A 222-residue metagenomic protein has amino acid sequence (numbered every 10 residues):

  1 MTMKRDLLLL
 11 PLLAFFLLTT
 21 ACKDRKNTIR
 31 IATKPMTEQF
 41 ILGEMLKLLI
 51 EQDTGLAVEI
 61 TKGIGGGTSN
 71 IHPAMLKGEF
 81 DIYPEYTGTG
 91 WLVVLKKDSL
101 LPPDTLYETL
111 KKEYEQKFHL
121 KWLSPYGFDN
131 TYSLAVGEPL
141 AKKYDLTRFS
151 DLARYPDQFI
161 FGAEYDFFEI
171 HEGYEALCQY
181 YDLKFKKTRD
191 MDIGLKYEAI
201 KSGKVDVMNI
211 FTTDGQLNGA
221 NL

Functional and structural regions predicted by a protein language model:
L18-A21: C-terminal motif of bacterial Sec signal peptides marking the signal peptidase cleavage site
K26-E38, L56-G63, D157-A163: Short, well-ordered beta-strand elements
L46-G55, F149-R189: Ligand-binding cleft/hinge of the Venus flytrap
L49, S69-F80, K97, E175-Y180 (+2 more regions): Short helices/loops that flank or line small-molecule/ion binding pockets
A57-P73, Y165, K186-E198: Short helix-initiation/N-cap motifs at beta->coil->alpha
I64-T68, G78-W91, L106-Y107, G137 (+2 more regions): Beta->alpha turn/N-cap motifs
T87-D98, L106-K112, E198-L222: A ligand-binding cleft/hinge motif common to bilobed small-molecule-binding domains
L106-F161: A conserved helix-loop-strand patch within extracytoplasmic ligand-binding domains of the periplasmic binding
